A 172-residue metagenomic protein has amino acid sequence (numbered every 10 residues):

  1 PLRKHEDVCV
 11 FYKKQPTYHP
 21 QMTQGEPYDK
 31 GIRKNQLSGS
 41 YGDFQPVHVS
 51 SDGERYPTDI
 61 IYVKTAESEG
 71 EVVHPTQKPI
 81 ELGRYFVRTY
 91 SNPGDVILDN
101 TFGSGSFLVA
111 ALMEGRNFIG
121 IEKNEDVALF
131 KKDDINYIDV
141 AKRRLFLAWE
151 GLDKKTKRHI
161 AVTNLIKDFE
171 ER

Functional and structural regions predicted by a protein language model:
P1-D134, I138: Core catalytic lobe of class I
R143-R172: S-adenosyl-L-methionine
